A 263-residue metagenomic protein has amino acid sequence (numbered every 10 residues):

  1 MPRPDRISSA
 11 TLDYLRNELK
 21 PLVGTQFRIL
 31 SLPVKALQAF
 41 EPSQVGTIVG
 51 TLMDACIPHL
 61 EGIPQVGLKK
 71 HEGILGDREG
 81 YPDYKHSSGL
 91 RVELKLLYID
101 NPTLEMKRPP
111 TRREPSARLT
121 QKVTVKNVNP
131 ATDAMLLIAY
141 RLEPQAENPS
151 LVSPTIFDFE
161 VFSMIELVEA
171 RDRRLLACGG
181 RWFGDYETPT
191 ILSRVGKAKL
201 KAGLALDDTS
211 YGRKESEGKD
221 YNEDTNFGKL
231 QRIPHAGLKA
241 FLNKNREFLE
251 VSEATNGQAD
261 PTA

Functional and structural regions predicted by a protein language model:
M1-P82, L96-A263: Nucleic-acid endonuclease domains
P82-L94: Active-site beta-strand-loop-beta-strand hairpin of nuclease catalytic cores that positions key catalytic residues
